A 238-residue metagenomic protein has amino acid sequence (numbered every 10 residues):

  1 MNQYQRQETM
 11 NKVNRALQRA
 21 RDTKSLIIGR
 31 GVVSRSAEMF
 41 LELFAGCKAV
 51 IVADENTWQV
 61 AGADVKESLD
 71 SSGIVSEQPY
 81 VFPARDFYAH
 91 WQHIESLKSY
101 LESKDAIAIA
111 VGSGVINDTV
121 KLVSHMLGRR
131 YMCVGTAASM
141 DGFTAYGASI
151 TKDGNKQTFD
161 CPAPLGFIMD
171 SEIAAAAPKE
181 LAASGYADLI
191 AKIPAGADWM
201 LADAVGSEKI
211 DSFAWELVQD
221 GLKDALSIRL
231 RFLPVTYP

Functional and structural regions predicted by a protein language model:
M1-I107, A177, S184-A187: ATP/NTP phosphate-donor binding region
Q18-A20, L43-F44, Y100-S103, S124 (+4 more regions): Solvent-exposed alpha-helices and their adjacent loops that cap or buttress functional pockets in soluble metabolic
A53, G112, M169: Short beta-strand/turn micro-motifs composed of small residues that flank or help shape donor/cofactor-binding pockets
A61-A63, T119-K121, F143, P178-K179: Short glycine-/acidic-enriched loop or helix-start segments at secondary-structure transitions that form or flank
L101-A137: A short, small-residue-rich loop immediately preceding and capping a beta-strand
H125-D224: A glycine/threonine-rich phosphate-anchoring loop and its flanking beta-alpha core in nucleotide/phosphate-binding
D220-P238: A conserved active-site cap/scaffold subdomain adjacent to cofactor or substrate pockets
